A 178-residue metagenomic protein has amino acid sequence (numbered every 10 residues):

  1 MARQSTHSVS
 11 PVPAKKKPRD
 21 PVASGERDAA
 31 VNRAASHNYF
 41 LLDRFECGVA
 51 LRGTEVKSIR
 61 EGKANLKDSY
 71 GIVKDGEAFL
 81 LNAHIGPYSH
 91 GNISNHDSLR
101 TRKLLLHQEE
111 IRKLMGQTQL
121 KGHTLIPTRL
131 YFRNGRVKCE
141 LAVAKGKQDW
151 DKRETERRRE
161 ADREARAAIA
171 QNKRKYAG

Functional and structural regions predicted by a protein language model:
M1-L41: Extreme N-terminal tail/first-helix region
R27-E77, S89: A positional/architectural concept
V49, S69, L141-A142, D151: RNA pseudouridine synthases
G53, V73-D75, N82, L141-K145: Flexible glycine-/small-residue-rich
A83-H84, S89-L120: Compact, glycine-rich, soluble single-domain proteins
Y88-H90, K138, D149-D151: Switch/connector loops and helix/strand junctions flanking conserved nucleotide-binding motifs in nucleotide-processing
L99, L106-R112, G146-A177: C-terminal end-helix/capping segment
L105-A142, G146-Q148: Beta-rich strand-turn-strand
